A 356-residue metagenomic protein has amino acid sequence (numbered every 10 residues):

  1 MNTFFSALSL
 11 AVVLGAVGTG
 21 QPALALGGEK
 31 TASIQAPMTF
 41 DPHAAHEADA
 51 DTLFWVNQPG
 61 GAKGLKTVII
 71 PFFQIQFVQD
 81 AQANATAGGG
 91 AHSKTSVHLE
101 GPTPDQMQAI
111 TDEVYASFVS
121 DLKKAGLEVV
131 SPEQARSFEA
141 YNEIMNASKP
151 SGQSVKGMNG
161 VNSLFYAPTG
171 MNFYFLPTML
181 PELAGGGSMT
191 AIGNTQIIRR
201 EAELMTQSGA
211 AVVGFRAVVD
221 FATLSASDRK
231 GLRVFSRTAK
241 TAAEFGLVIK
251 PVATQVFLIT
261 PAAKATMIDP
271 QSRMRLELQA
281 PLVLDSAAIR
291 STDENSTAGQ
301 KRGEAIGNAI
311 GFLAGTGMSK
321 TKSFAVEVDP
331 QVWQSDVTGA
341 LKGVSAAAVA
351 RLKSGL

Functional and structural regions predicted by a protein language model:
M1-S9: Bacterial N-terminal signal peptides that target proteins for export
L14-L24: C-terminal segment of classical bacterial N-terminal signal peptides
L26-E113, S117-V283, A287, T292-L356: A structural "domain/chain start" motif
